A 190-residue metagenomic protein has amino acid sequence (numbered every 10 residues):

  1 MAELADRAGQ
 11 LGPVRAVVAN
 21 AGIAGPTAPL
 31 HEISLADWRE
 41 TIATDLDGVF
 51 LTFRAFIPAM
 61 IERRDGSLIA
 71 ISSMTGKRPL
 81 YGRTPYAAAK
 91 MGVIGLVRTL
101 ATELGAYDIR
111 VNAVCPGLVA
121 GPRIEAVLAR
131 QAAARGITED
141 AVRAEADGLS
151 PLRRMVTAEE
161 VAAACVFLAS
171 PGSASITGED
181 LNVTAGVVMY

Functional and structural regions predicted by a protein language model:
A24-T27, R78, R154, C165-V166 (+1 more regions): Short C-terminal tail/terminal secondary-structure segment of NAD(P)H-dependent dehydrogenase/reductase domains
A28-L30, D37-I42, L68, A146: Substrate-binding pocket helix/loop in short-chain dehydrogenase/reductase
L30-H31, R78-T84, A106-Y107, R153 (+1 more regions): Active-site loop immediately N-terminal to the catalytic Tyr-X3-Lys motif of short-chain dehydrogenase/reductase
I33, P79-A87, T99, V127: Active-site loop-to-helix junction immediately N-terminal to the catalytic Tyr of the SDR YXXXK motif in Rossmann-fold
F53, A89, V97: Active-site helix of classical SDR
S73: Residue(s) in the substrate-gating loop at a strand-loop-helix junction that position the organic substrate next
G105, R110, I176-G178: Short, small/polar-rich loop/turn modules that mediate ligand/substrate recognition or access, typified
